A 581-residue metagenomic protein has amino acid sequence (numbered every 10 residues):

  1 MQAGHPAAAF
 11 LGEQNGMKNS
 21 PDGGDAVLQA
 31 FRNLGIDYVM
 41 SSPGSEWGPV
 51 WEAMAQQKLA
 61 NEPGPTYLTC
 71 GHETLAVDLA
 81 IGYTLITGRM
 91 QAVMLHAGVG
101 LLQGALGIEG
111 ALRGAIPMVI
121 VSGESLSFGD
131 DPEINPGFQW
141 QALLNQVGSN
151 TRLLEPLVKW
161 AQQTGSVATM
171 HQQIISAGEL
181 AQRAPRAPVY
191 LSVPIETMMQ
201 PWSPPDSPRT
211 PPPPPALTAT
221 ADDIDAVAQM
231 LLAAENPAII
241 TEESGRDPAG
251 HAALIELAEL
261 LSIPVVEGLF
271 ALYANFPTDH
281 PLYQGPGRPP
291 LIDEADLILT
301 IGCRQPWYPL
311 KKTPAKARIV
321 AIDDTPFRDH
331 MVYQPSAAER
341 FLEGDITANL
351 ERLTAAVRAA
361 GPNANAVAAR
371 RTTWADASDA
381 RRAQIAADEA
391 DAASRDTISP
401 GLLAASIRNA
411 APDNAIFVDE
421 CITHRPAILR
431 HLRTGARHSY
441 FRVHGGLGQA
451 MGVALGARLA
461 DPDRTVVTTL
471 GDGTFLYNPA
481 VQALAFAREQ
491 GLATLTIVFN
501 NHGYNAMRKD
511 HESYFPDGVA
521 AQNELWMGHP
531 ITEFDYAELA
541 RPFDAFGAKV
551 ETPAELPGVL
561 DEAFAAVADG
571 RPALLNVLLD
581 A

Functional and structural regions predicted by a protein language model:
Q2-H5, Q14: Low-complexity, intrinsically disordered or signal/transmembrane-proximal segments
A8, D131-L144, I292, E343 (+2 more regions): Thiamine diphosphate
F10-A360, L484, A493-T496, D535 (+1 more regions): N-terminal alpha/beta PP-like core and its mobile active-site loop of ThDP/TPP-dependent enzymes
F10-K18, G165-A168, K316-C421, E524 (+3 more regions): Phosphate/pyrophosphate-binding active-site segments
G24-L34, S45-A55, D376-D463: Active-site diphosphate/adenylate-binding microenvironment
S192-E196, E242-E243, E420-H424, V577-D580: Short, well-ordered beta-to-alpha junction loops that form the rim of enzyme active sites and present histidine/acidic
A238, I416, V467-T468: Hydrophobic "anchor" residues on beta-strands that sit immediately upstream of conserved functional sites
E242-D247, D391-A392, G471-G473: Conserved short loop/turn motifs at secondary-structure junctions
